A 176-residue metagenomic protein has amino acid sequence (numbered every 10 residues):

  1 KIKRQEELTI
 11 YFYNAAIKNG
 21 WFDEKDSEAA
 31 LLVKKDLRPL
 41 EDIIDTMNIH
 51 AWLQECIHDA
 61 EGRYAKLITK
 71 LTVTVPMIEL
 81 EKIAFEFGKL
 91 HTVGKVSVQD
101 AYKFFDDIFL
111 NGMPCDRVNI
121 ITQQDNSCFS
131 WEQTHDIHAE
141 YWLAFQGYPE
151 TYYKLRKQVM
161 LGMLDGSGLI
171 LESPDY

Functional and structural regions predicted by a protein language model:
K1-Q124: N-terminal accessory segment detector
I120-Q123, E172-Y176: Short beta-strand
S127-P174: Short, hydrophobic/π-rich interface segment
